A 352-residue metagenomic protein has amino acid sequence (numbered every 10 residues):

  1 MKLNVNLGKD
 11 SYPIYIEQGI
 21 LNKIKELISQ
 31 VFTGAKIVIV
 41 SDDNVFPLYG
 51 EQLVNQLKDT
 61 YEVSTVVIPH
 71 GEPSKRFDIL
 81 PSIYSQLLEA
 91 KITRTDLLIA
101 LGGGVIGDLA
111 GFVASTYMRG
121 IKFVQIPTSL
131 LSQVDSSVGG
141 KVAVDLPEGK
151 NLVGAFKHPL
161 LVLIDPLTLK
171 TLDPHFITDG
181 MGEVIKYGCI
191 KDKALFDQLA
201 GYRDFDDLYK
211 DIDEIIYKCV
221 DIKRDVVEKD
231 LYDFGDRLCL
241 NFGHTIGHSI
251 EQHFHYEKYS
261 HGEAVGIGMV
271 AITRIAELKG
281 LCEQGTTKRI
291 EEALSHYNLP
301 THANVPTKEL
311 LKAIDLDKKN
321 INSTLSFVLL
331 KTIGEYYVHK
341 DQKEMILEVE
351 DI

Functional and structural regions predicted by a protein language model:
M1-D96: ATP/NTP phosphate-donor binding region
S11, V184, L281-I352: C-terminal charged capping/lid subdomain of soluble metabolic enzymes
Y15, F112-D204: A glycine/threonine-rich phosphate-anchoring loop and its flanking beta-alpha core in nucleotide/phosphate-binding
E17, I39, R76, P127 (+4 more regions): Residue-level signal for inorganic ion chemistry
Y84-L101, A110-Q125: Non-catalytic interfacial helical region
K91-T93, T116-Y117, D145-L146, V153-K157 (+3 more regions): Solvent-exposed alpha-helices and their adjacent loops that cap or buttress functional pockets in soluble metabolic
V105-F112, Q133, S249: Short glycine/serine/threonine-rich phosphate/pyrophosphate-binding segments that cradle anionic phosphate groups
Y202-K308: Active-site segments that bind and position negatively charged phosphate/pyrophosphate groups
